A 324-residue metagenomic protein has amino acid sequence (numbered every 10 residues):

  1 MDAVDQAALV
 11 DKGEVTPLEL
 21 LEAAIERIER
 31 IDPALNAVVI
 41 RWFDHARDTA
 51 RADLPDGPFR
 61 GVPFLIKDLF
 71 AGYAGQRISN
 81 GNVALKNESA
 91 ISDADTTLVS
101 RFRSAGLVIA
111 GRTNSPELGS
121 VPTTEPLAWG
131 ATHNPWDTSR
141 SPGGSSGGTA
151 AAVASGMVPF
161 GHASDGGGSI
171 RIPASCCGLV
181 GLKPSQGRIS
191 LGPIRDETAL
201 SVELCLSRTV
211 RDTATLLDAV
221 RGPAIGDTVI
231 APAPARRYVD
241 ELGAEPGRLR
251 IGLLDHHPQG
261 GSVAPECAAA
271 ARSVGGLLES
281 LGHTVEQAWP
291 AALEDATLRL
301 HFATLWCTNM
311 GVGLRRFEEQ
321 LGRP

Functional and structural regions predicted by a protein language model:
M1-H45, S280-G282: An N-terminal boundary/leader segment
Q6-K12, L65, L85-A90, S201-R208: Short, well-ordered beta-strand elements within core beta-sheets of diverse protein domains
A46-D48, A52-A128: Acidic/His- and Gly-rich active-site-bordering loop/insert found across diverse amide/peptide-bond hydrolases
F59-A84, G243-L254, T304-P324: Short helix-loop capping/hinge segments that flank enzyme active sites or metal/cofactor-binding pockets
S92-A224: Short glycine/serine-rich loop segments
A110, T284-W289: General small-molecule cofactor/ligand-binding pocket signal
K183-G275, R316, Q320-R323: A short helix-breaking turn/cap at a secondary-structure junction
A231-A235, L249, A288-A303: Flexible, acidic loop-helix segments that line cofactor/substrate-binding pockets
